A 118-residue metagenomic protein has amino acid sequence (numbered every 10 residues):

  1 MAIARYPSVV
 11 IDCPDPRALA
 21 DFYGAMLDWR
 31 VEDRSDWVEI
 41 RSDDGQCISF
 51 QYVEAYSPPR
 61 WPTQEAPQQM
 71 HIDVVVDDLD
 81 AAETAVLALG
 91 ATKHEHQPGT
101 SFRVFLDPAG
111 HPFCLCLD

Functional and structural regions predicted by a protein language model:
M1, E39-I40, W61-Q64: Short secondary-structure boundary/capping segments
I3, P7-V53, A81-V104: Core segments of cupin and vicinal oxygen chelate
A55-W61: A short, acidic/glycine-rich surface segment
Q64-L87: Mid-chain, well-packed structural core segment of small domains
D107: Short, acidic, Ser/Thr-enriched surface-loop or helix-capping motifs
L115-D118: Short hydrophobic/aromatic patches at helix-to-coil boundaries
